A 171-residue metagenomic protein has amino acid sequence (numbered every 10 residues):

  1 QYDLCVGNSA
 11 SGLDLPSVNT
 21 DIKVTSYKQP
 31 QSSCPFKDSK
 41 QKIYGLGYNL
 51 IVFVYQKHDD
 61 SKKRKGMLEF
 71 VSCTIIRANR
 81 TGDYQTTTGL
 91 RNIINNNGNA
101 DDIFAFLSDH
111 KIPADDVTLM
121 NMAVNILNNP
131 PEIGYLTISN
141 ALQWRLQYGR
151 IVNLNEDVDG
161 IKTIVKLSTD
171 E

Functional and structural regions predicted by a protein language model:
Q1-P16, V24-E171: Nucleic-acid endonuclease domains
